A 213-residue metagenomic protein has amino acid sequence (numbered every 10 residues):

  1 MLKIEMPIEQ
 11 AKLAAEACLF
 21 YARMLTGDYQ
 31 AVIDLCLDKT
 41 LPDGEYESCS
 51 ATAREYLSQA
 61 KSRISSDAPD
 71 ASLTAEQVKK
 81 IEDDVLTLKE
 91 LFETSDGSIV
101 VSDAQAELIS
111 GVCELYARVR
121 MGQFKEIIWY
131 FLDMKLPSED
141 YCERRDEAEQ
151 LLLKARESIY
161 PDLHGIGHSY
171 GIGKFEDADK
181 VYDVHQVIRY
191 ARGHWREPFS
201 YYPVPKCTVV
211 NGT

Functional and structural regions predicted by a protein language model:
M1-T213: Positively charged, low-complexity terminal tracts and the immediately adjacent first secondary-structure elements
